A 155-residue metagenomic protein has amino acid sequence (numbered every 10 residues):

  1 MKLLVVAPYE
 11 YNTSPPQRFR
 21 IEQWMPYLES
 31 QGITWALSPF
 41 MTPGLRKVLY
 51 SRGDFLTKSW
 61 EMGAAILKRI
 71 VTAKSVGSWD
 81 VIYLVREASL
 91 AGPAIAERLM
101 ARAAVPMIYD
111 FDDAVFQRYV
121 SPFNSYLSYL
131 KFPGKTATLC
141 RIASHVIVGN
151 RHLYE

Functional and structural regions predicted by a protein language model:
M1-F40, H145: N-terminal subdomain of nucleotide-sugar transferases
Q17, V85, V146-N150: Replace "coordinates the UDP/GDP/TDP-sugar" with "coordinates nucleotide-activated sugar donors
M41-V71: A short, charged, and often flexible helix/loop element on the N-terminal side of the glycosyltransferase catalytic
L49-Y50, R118-N124: Short acidic, glycine/proline-rich loop/turn micro-motifs
I66-S78, A91-Y109, V115-F116, Y126-V146: Membrane-proximal helix-turn-helix segments that form the acceptor-binding/catalytic region of lipid-linked
L84-L90: Short His-centered aromatic/hydrophobic patch
L90-A91, E155: Short glycine-rich, flexible loops that bind phosphorylated cofactors or substrates
I142, L153-E155: Helix-loop-beta element that forms the nucleotide-linked donor phosphate-binding surface in glycosyltransferases
